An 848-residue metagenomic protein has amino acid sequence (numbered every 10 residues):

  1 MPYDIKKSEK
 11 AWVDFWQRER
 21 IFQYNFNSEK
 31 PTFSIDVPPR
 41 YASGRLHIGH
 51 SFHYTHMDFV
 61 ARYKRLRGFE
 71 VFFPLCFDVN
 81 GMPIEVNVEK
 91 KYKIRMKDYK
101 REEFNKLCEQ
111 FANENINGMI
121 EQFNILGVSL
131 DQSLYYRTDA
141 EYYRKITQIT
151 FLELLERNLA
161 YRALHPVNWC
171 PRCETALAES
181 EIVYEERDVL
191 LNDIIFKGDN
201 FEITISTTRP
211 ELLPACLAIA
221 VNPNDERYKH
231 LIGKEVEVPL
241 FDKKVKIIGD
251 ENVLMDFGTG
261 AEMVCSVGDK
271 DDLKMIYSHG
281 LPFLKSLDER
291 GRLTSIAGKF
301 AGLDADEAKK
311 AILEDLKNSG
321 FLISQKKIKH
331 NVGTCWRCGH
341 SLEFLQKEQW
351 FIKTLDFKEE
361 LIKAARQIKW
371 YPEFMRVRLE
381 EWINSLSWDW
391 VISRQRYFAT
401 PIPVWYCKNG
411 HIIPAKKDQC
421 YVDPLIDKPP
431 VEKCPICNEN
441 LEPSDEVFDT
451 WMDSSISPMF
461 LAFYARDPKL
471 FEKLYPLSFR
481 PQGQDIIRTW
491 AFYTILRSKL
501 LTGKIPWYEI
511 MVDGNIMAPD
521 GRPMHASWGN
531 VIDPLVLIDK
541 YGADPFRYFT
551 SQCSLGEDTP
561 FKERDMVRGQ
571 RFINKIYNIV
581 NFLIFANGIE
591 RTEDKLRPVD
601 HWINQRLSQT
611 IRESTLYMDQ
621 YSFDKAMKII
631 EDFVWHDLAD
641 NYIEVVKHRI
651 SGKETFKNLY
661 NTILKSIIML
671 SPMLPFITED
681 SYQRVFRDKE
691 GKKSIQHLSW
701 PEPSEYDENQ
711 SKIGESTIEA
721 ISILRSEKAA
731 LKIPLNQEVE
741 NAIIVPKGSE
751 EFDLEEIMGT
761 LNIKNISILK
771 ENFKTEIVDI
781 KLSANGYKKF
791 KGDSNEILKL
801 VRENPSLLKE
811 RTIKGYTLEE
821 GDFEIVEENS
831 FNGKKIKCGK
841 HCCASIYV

Functional and structural regions predicted by a protein language model:
M1-I48, V71, I323, W336 (+2 more regions): Non-catalytic terminal extensions that flank enzyme cores
P2, F15-E19, E89-E202, F257-N409 (+8 more regions): Residue patterns forming the tRNA-binding/recognition surfaces of aminoacyl-tRNA synthetases and related DALR
V13, L155-I182, L213-C216, H411 (+2 more regions): Amphipathic alpha-helical
N27-N87, T138, T147, S206-T207 (+4 more regions): N-terminal catalytic cores of NTP/NDP-binding nucleotidyl/phosphoryl-transfer enzymes
S28-K30, P39, P74-E85, Y135-Y143 (+4 more regions): Short, solvent-exposed turn/loop segments enriched in Gly/Ser/Thr/Pro and often Arg
M57, E70, P210-R290, L313 (+4 more regions): Catalytic alpha/beta core of large soluble enzyme barrels
R62-E70, K91-R101, E121, I125-L130 (+16 more regions): Secondary-structure transition/capping motifs at alpha-helix termini and the adjoining loop/turn into the next element
D193, L386-M452, I456, L500-A543 (+1 more regions): Feature 926 captures the class I aminoacyl-tRNA synthetase adenylation module centered on the KMSKS loop
